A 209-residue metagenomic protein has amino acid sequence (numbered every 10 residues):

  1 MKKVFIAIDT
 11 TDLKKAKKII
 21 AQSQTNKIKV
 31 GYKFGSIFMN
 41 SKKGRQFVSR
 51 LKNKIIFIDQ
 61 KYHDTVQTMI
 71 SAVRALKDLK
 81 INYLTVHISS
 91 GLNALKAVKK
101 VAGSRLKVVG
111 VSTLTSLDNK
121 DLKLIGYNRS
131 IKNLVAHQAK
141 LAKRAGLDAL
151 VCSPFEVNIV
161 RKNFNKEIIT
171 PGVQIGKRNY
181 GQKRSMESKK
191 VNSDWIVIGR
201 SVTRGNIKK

Functional and structural regions predicted by a protein language model:
K2, D64, T68-A149, S153-V157 (+2 more regions): Conserved anion-binding
I6, Y32, K61, L84 (+4 more regions): Conserved, mostly hydrophobic/aromatic
I8-D9, S36-I37, T65, V86-H87 (+2 more regions): Glycine- and other small-residue-rich loops at beta-strand/loop junctions that grip anionic moieties
I8-Q46, V66-M69, R161: Conserved alpha/beta-domain cores
I20-K27, R45-N53, R74-D78, K99-G103 (+2 more regions): Acidic (Asp/Glu)-rich catalytic clusters
K33-F34, N53-H63, D194: Active-site cofactor/substrate anionic-group-binding motifs, chiefly glycine- and Lys/Arg-rich phosphate-binding loops
D59, V111, T170-G172, I198-G199: Generic beta-sheet signal
Y83-A94, V173-K209: Glycine-rich phosphate-binding active-site loops on the catalytic face of alpha/beta enzymes
